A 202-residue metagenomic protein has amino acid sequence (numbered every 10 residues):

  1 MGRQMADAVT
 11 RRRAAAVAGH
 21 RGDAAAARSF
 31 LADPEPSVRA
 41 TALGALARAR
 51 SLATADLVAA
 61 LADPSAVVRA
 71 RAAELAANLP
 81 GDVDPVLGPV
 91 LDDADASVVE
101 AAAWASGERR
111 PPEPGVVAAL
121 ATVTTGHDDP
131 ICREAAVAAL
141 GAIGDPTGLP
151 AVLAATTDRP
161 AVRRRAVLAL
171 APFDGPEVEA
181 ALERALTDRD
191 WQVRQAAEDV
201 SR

Functional and structural regions predicted by a protein language model:
G2-R21, S29, S37-S51, D56-A59 (+8 more regions): Structural detector for internal amphipathic alpha-helices that build alpha-solenoid repeat scaffolds
L186-W191: TPR/TPR-like (Sel1-like) alpha-helical repeat modules
